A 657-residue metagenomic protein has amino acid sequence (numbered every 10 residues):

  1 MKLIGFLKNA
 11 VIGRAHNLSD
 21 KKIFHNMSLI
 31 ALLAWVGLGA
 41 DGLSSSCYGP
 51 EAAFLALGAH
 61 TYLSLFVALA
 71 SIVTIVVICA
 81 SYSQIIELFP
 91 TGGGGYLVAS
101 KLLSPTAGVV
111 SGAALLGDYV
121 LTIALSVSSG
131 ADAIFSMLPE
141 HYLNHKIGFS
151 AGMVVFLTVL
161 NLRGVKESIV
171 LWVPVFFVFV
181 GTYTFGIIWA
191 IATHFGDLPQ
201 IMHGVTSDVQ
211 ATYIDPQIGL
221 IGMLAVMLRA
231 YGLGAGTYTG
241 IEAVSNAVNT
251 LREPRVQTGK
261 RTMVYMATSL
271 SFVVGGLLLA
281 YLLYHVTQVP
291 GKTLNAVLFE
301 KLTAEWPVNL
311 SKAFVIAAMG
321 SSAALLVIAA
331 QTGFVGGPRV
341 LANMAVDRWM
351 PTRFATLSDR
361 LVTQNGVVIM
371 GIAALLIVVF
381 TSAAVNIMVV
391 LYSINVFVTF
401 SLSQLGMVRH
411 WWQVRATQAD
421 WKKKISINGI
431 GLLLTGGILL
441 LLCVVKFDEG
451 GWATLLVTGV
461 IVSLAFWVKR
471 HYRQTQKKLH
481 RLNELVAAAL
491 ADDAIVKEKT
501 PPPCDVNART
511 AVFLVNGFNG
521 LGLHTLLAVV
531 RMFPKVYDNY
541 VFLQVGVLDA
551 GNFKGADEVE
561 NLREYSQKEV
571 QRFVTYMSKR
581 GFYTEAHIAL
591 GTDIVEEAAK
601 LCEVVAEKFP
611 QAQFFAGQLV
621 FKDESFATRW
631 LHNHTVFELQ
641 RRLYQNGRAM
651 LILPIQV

Functional and structural regions predicted by a protein language model:
M1-G49, A80, T91, A99-K101 (+3 more regions): Membrane-interface "cap" regions at the ends of multi-pass membrane proteins
K2-K21, Q474-V657: Cytosolic C-terminal regulatory domains/tails of membrane transporters and channels
K21, F177, G181-T239, V445-E449: Helix-loop-helix junctions that connect adjacent transmembrane segments in multi-pass membrane transporters
I30, P105, N144-A151, T250-V273 (+2 more regions): Loop-to-transmembrane helix boundary motifs in multi-pass membrane proteins
A53-K101, P105-A114, L125-M153, A267-G275 (+1 more regions): Extracellular loop-to-transmembrane helix junctions
V178-A211, L278-V286, S403-T417, W467-K477: Hydrophobic alpha-helical segments and their helix-loop junctions in multi-pass secondary transporters
A190-I201, R261-K301: Extracellular/periplasmic helix-exit of transmembrane alpha-helices
R353-Q364, F400-F447, K478-L482, A487-A491 (+2 more regions): C-terminal membrane-solvent junction of multi-pass transporters and transport-like membrane proteins
